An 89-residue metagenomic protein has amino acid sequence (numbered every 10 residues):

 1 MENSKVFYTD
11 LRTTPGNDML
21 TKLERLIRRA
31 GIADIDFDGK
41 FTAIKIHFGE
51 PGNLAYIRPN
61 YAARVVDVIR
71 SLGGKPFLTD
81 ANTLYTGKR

Functional and structural regions predicted by a protein language model:
M1-R89: N-terminal and secondary-structure boundary signal
